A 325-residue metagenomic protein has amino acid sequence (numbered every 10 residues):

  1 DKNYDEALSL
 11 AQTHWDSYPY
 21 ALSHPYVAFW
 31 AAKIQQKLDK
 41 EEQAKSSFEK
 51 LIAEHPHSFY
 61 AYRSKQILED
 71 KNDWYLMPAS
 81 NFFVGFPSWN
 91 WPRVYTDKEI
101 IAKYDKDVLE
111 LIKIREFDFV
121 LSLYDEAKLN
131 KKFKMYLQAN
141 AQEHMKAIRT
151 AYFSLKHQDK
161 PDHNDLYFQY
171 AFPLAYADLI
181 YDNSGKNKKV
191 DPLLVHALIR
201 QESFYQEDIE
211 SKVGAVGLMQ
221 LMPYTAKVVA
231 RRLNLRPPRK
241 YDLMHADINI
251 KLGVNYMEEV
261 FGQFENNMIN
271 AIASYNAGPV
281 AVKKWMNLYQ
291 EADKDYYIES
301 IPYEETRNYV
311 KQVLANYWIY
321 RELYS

Functional and structural regions predicted by a protein language model:
D1-L8, S17-V27, I34-K50, F59-R63 (+2 more regions): Catalytic glycan-binding domains that act on GlcNAc-containing polysaccharides
K2-S9, F82-V84, I112-F119: Helix-turn-helix repeat elements of alpha-solenoid scaffolds
P19, P56, Y95-T96: Structural signature of alpha-solenoid helical repeat scaffolds
A61, I67-S88: Pro/Ala/Gly-rich low-complexity, hydrophilic intrinsically disordered segments
F83-D97, K311: Surface-exposed acidic, glycine/proline-enriched linker/cap segments that occur as 15-30-residue helix-coil
D97-L123, K134: Alpha-helical segment of the N-proximal tetratricopeptide repeat
